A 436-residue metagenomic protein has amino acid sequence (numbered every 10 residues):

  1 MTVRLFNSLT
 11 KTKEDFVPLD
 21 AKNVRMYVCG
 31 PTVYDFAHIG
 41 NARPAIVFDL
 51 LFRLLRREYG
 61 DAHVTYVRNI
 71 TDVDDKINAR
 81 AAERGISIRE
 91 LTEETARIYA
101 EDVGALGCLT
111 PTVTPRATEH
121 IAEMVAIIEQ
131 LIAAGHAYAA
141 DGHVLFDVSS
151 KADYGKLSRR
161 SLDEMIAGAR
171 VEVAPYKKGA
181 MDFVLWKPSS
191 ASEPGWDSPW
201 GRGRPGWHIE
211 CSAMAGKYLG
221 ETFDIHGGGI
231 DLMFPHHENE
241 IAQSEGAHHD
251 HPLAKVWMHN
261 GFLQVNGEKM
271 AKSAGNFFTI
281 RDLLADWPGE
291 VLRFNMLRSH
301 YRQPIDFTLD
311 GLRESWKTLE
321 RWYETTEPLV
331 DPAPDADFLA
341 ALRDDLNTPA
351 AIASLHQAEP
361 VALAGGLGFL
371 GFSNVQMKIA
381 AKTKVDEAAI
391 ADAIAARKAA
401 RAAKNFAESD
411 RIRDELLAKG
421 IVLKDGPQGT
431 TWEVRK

Functional and structural regions predicted by a protein language model:
M1-Y34, A45, D49, H63 (+2 more regions): Alpha-helical recognition segments enriched in aromatics with Gly/Pro capping that present substrate-recognition
T10, L19-G107, W432: N-terminal, positively charged nucleic-acid-binding surface of large information/translation enzymes
A62, S87, L109, T222 (+3 more regions): Short coil/loop linkers at secondary-structure junctions
I70-V73, T95-Y99, L109-M124, G142-K151: Short, glycine/charge-rich beta-strand/loop segments that flank catalytic centers and engage negatively charged groups
A81-I88, T112-T118, G229: The substrate-binding groove and active-site-proximal loops of carbohydrate-active enzymes, especially glycoside
T110, A140-D141, D425-G429: Short Gly/Ser/Thr- and Asp/Glu-enriched loop/turn motifs at secondary-structure junctions
E268-A271, G275-K436: Structural preference for alpha-helix termini/caps and helix-kink/transition segments
